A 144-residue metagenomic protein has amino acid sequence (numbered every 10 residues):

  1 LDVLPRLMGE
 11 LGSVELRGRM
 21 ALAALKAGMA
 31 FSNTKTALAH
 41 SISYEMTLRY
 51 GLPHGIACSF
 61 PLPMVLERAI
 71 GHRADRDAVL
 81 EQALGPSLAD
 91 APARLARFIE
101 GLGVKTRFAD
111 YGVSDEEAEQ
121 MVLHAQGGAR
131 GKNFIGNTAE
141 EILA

Functional and structural regions predicted by a protein language model:
L1-R94: Active-site segments that bind and position negatively charged phosphate/pyrophosphate groups
P86-A144: C-terminal charged capping/lid subdomain of soluble metabolic enzymes
